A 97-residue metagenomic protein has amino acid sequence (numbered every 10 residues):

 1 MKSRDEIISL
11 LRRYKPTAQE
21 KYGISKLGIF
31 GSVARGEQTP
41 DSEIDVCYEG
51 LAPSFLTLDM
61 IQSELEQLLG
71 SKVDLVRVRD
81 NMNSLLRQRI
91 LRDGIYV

Functional and structural regions predicted by a protein language model:
M1-K26, A34-P40, G50-V97: Catalytic core of pol beta-like nucleotidyltransferases
I29: Conserved histidines in hydrophobic membrane contexts and catalytic metal-binding motifs
D45-Y48: Short beta-strand->loop micro-motif that forms the acidic, two-metal-ion catalytic signature in nucleotide-processing
